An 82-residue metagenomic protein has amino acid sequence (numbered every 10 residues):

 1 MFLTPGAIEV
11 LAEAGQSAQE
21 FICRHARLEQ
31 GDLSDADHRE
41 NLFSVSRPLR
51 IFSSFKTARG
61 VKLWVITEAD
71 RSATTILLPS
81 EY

Functional and structural regions predicted by a protein language model:
M1-F52: Compact soluble domain cores
S46-Y82: Short, compact, well-ordered microdomains
